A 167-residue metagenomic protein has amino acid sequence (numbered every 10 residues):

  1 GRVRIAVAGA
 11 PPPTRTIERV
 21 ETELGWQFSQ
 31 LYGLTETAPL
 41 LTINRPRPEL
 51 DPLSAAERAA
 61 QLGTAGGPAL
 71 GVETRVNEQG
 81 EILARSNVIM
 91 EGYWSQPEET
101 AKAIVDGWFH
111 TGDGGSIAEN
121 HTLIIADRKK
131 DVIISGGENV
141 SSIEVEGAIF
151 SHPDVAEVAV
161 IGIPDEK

Functional and structural regions predicted by a protein language model:
G1-A60, E73-Q79: Gly/Ser/Thr-rich phosphate-binding loop
G9-A10, G33, G66, S86 (+2 more regions): Active-site glycine-centered loops adjacent to acidic/histidine catalytic or metal-binding residues that shape
P11, T42, P52-S95, K102-D106 (+1 more regions): Adenylate-forming AMP-binding core of the ANL superfamily, especially NRPS adenylation
E18, G63, E98, G147: Active-site phosphate/pyrophosphate- and oxyanion-stabilizing loops and adjacent acidic/basic residues in soluble
V76, S86, E91-G92, E99 (+1 more regions): AMP-binding/adenylate-forming catalytic core of the ANL superfamily
